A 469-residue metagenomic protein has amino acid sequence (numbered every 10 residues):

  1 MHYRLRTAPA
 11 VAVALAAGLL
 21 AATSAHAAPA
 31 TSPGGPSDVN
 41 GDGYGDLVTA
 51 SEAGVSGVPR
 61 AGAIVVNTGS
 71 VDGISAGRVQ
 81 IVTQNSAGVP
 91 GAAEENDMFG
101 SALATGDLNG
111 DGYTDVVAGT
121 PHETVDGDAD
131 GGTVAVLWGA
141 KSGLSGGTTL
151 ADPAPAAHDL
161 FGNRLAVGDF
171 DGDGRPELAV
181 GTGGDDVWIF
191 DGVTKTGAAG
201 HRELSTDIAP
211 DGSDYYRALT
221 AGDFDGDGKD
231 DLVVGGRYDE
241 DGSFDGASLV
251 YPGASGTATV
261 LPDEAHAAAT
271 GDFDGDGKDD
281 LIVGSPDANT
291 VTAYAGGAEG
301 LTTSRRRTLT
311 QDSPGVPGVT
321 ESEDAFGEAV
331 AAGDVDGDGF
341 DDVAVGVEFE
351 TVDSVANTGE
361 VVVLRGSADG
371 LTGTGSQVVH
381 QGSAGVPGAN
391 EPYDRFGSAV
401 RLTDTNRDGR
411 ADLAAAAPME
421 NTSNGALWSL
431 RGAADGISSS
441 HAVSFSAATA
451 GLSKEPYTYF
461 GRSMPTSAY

Functional and structural regions predicted by a protein language model:
H2-G35, T68-M98, V136-L160, D191-D214 (+4 more regions): Blade-edge motifs of beta-propeller repeat domains
A28-Y44, A50, G100-Y113, G162-F170 (+5 more regions): Beta-propeller blade termini
G41-A50, G110-P121, G172-G181, G226-G235 (+3 more regions): Acidic/hydrophobic-patterned starts of short beta strands in beta-sheet-rich repeat architectures
L47-T49, I64-N67, V82, F99 (+20 more regions): Hydrophobic strand positions within the blades of repeat-based beta-sheet folds
A53-G57, H122-G127, G184-D186, R237-G242 (+3 more regions): Short glycine/acidic-enriched loop and turn motifs that connect beta-strands
P59-I64, G77, G132-V134, D185-V187 (+9 more regions): Repetitive beta-architecture junctions, highlighting loop-to-beta-strand starts across blade-like repeats
E95-N109, Y113-E123, D128-L137, L150-A151 (+2 more regions): Mobile, glycine-rich extracellular loop/lid and propeptide segments that shape or gate substrate/ligand access
V345, N357, V362-R365, E391-D394 (+3 more regions): Loop/turn-rich, solvent-exposed surfaces of beta-rich toroidal or solenoidal domains
